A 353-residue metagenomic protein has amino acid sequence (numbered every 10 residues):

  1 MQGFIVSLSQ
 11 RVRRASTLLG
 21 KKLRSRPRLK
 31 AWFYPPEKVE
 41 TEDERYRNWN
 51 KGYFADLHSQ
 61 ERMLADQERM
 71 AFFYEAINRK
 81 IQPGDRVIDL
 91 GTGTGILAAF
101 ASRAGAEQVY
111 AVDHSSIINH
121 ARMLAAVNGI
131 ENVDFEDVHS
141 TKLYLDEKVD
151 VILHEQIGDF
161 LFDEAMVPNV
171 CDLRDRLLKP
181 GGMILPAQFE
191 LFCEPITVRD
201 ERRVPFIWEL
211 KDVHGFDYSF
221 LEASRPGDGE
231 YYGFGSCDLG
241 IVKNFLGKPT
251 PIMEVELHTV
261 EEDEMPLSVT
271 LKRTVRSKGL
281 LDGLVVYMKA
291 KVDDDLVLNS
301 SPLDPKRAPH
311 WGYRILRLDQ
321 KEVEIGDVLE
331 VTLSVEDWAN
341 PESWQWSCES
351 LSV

Functional and structural regions predicted by a protein language model:
S7-L90, T94-S334, A339-V353: Class I SAM-binding transferase module
